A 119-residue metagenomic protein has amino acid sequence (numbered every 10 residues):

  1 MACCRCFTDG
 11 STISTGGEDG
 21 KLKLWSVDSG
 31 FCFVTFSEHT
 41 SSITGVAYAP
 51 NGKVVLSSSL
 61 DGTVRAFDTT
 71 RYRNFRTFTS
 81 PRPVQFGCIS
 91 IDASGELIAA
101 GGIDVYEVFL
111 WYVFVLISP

Functional and structural regions predicted by a protein language model:
M1-C6, S41-A47, P83-I91: Canonical WD40 repeat/beta-propeller blade segments in eukaryotic WD-repeat proteins
T8-D9, P50-N51, A93-S94: Residue-level detector of Asp-centered blade-edge/turn motifs that repeat once per structural unit in beta-propeller
T15-D19, S58-D61, G101-D104: Conserved strand-to-loop turn within each blade of WD40 beta-propeller repeats
L22-W25, V64-D68, E107-V113: WD40-repeat beta-propellers
S29-F31, R71-R73, V105, V115-I117: Short coil turn/linker residues within repeat-based beta-strand modules
C32-E38, N74-P81, P119: Short C-terminal beta-strands that terminate individual repeats in beta-propeller domains, predominantly WD40 blades
